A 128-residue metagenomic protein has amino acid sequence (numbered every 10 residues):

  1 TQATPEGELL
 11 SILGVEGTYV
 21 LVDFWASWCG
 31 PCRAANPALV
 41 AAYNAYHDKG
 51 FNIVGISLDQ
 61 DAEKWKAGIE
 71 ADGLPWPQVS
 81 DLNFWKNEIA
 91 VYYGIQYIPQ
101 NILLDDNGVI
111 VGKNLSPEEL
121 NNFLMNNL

Functional and structural regions predicted by a protein language model:
T1-L13, W76: N-terminal "domain-start" segment that seeds a small globular fold
S11-V15, A90-Y93: Short amphipathic alpha-helix with an adjacent loop that forms part of the alpha/beta core around
T18-V20, P99: Alpha/beta-hydrolase fold active-site loops
L21-V22, I53: Hydrophobic beta-strand anchors of alpha/beta hydrolase catalytic cores
F24-A41: Conserved redox-active cysteine motifs that mediate thiol-disulfide chemistry, especially di-cysteine Cys-X(1-2)-Cys
A45-Y46: Active-site-adjacent segment of SDR/Rossmann-fold oxidoreductases
K49-K64, L74-W85: Thiol-based oxidoreductase modules, predominantly thioredoxin-like and allied folds used for disulfide exchange
D72-L74, D81-N127: Thiol/disulfide oxidoreductase modules built on the thioredoxin-like
